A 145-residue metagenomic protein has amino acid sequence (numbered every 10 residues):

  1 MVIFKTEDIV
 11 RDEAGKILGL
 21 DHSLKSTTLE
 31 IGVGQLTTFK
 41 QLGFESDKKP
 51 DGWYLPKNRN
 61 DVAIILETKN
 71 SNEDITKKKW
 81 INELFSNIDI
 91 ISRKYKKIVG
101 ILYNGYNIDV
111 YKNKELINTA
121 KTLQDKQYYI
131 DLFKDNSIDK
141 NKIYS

Functional and structural regions predicted by a protein language model:
M1-V99, N107-Y144: A short, conserved, highly charged catalytic patch centered on acidic carboxylates
